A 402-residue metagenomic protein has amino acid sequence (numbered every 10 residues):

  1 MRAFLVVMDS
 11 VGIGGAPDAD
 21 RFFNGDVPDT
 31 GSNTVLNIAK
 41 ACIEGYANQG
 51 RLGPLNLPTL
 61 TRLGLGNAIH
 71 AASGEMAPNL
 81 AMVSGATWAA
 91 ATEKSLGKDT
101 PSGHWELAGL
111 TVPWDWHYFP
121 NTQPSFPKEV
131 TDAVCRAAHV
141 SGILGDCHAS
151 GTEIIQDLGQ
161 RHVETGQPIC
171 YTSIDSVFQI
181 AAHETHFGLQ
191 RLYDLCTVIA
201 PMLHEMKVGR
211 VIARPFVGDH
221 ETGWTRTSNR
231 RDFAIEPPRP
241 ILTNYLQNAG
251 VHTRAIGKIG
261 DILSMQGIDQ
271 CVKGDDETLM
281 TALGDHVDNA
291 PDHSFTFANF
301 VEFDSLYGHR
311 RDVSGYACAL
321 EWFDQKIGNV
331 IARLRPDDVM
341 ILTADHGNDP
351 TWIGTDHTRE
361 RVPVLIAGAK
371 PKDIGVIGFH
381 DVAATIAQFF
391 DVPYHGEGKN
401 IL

Functional and structural regions predicted by a protein language model:
M1-L402: Feature captures the catalytic ectodomains and active-site-proximal regions of enzymes that hydrolyze or transfer
